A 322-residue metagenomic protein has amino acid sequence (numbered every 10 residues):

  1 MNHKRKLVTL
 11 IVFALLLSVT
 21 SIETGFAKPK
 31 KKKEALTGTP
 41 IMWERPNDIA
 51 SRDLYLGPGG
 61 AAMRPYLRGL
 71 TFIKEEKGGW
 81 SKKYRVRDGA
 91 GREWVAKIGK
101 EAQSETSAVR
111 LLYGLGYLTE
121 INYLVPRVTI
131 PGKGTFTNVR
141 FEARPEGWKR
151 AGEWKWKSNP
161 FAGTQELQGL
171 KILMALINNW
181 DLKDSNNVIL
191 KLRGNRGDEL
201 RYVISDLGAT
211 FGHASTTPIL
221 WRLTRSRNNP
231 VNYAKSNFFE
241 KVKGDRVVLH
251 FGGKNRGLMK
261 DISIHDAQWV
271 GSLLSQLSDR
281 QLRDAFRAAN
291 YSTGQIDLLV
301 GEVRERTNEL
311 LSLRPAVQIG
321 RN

Functional and structural regions predicted by a protein language model:
M1-K4: N-terminal secretory signal peptides that target proteins for export/translocation
L7-F72, D88-G91, D279-N322: Regulatory N- and C-terminal appendages and interdomain linkers associated with kinase/kinase-like NTP transferase
P58-K157: Conserved ATP-binding subdomain of kinase catalytic cores across diverse folds
K83, E105, V109, L170-L173 (+3 more regions): Extracytoplasmic/secreted envelope proteins and their assembly/folding machinery, especially bacterial periplasmic
I98-E105, A162-G169, L176, W180 (+6 more regions): Solvent-exposed, acidic/flexible segments
S104, R110, G152-R225: Conserved kinase catalytic-core segment
N122-Y123, N187, I296: Residue-level detector of family-conserved "landmark" positions at structurally sensitive sites
G194-N322: C-terminal catalytic region of ATP-dependent kinase domains
